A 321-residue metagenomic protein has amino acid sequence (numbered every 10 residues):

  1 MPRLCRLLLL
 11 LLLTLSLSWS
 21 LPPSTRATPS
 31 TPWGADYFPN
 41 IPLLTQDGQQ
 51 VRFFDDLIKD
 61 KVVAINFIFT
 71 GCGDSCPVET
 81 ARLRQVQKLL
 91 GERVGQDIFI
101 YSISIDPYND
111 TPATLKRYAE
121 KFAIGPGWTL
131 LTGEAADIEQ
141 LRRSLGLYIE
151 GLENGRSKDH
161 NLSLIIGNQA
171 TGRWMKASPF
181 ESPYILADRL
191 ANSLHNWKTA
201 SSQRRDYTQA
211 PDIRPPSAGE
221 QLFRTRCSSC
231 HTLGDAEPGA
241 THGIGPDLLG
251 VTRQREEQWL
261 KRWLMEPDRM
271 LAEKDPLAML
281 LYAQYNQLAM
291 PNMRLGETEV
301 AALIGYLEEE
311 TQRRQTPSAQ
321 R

Functional and structural regions predicted by a protein language model:
P42-V62, P211: A short beta-strand-turn-helix
F53-P77, L83: Short active-site neighborhood of thiol/selenol oxidoreductases, capturing the structured segment around
G73-C76, L164, G219, R224-G234 (+2 more regions): The canonical Cys-X-X-Cys-His
T80-L131, A135-Q140, E256: Structural microenvironment flanking redox-active thiols in thiol-disulfide oxidoreductases
R84, T232-E266, A289-P291: Gly/Gly-Pro-rich "capping" loops immediately C-terminal to redox-active cysteine motifs in periplasmic/lumenal
Y118-N161, E273-N286: Short, internal strand/loop/helix patches that form the active-site neighborhood or redox-interaction surface
N196-R224, E237-P238, I244: Electrostatic cytochrome c docking/interface patches
T241-G250, D268-E299: Axial heme c-ligation environment in periplasmic c-type cytochrome domains
